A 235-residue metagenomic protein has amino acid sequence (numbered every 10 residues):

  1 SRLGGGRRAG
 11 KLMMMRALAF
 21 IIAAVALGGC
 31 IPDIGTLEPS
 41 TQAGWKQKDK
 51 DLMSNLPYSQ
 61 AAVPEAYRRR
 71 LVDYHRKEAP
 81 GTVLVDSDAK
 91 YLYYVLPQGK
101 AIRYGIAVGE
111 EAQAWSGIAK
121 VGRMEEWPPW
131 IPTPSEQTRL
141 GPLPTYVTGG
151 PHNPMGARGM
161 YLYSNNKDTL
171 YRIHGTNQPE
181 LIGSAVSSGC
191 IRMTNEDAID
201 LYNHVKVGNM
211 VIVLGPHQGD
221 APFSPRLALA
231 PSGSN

Functional and structural regions predicted by a protein language model:
R2-G28: Sec-dependent bacterial lipoprotein signal peptides
G28-D51: Bacterial Sec signal peptide processing site at the extreme N-terminus
C30, N165, T176-Q178, E196 (+1 more regions): Short, loop-centered acidic/histidine patches that primarily coordinate divalent metals
L56-Y171, T176, A221, P225-N235: Gly/Pro-biased beta-strand-loop elements
A66-R68, L181-G189: Short, basic/aromatic beta-hairpin or loop at an interaction surface
L96, W115, S184-V186, V205: Short glycine/proline-enriched turns and hinge-like loops at secondary-structure junctions
G156-R158, T169, V186-G189, D197 (+1 more regions): A short pocket-lining beta-strand/turn micro-motif at the edge of beta-sheets
I191, E196-N235: N-terminal targeting pre-sequences for secretion and organelle import
